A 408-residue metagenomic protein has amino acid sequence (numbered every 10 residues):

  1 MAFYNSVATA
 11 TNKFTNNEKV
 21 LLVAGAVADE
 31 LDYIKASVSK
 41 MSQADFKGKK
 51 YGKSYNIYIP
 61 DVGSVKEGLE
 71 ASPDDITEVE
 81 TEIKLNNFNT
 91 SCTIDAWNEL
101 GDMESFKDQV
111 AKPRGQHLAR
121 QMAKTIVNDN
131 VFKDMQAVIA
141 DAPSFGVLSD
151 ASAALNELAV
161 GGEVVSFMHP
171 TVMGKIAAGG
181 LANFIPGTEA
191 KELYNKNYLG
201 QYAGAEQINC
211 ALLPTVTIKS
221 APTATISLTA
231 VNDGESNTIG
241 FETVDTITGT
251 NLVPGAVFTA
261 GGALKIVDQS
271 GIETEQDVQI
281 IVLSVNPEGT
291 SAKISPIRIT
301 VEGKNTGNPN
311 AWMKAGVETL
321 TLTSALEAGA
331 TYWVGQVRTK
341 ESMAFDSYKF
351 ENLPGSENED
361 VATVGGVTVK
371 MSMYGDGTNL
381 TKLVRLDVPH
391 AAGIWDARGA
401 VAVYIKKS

Functional and structural regions predicted by a protein language model:
M1-E80, A400, Y404: N-terminal "assembly arms/tails" that initiate or stabilize quaternary assembly in self-assembling proteins
A2-M41, S91-S105, A119-I139, M373 (+2 more regions): Short, Lys/Arg-rich flexible segments
N5, C92-D95, V367-S408: Hydrophobic, glycine-enriched assembly/anchoring segments
I57, T81-V172, A190, N195-E206 (+1 more regions): Long, contiguous amphipathic alpha-helices that act as assembly "spine/axial" helices in icosahedral shell and virion
Q116-A140, D245, E327-W333, R338-D346 (+1 more regions): Signature of extracytoplasmic/envelope-associated structural regions
G174-E302, Y404-K407: Autoprocessing Asn-cyclization modules and mimics
S284-E351: Glycine- and charge-enriched low-complexity intrinsically disordered segments
A344-G377, V384: Mixed-charge (polyampholyte) low-complexity IDRs
